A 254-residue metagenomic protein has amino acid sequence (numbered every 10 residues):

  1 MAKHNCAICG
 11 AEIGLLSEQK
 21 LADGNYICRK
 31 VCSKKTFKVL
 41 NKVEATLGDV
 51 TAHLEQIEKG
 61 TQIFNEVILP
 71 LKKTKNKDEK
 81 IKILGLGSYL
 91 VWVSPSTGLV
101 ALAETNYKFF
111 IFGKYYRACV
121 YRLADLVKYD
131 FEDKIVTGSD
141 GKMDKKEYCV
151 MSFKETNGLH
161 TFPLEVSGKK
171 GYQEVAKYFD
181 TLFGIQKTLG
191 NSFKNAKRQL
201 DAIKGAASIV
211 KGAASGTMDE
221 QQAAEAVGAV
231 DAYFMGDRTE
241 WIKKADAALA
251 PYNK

Functional and structural regions predicted by a protein language model:
M1-K59: N-terminal cysteine/histidine-rich coordination modules
C6-C9, C28, V91, V100-L102 (+2 more regions): Hydrophobic beta-strand residues in large extracellular and virion-surface proteins
K30-S33, A103-K108, K154-N157: Secondary-structure transition/turn motif
L40-K108: Anionic N-terminal interaction surfaces
L86-G87, Y116, K145-C149: Short, surface-exposed coil-to-beta transition loops
G87-Y115, Y233-N253: Short, compositionally biased strand/turn segments that nucleate or flank brief secondary-structure elements
T97-D144: Phosphoinositide-binding peripheral membrane targeting modules
V127-K254: Acidic, Ser/Thr- and proline-rich intrinsically disordered linker/docking segments of eukaryotic scaffolds
